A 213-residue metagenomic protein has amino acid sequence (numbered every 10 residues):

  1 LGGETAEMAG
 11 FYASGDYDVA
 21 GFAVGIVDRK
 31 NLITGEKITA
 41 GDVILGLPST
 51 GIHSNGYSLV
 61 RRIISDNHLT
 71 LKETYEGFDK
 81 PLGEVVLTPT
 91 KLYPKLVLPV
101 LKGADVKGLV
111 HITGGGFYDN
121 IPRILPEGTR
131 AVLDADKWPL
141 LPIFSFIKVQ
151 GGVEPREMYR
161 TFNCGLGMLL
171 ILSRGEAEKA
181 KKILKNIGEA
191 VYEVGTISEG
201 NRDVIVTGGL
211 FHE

Functional and structural regions predicted by a protein language model:
L1-S58, T196, G209-L210: Glycine-rich anion-binding loops of enzyme active sites
Y12-Y17, L71, E76-L87, K91-E213: Glycine-/charge-enriched secondary-structure boundary and capping motifs
I38-E84: Acidic, glycine-rich loop-and-beta core segments that form the ion-binding/anion-interacting portion of active sites
